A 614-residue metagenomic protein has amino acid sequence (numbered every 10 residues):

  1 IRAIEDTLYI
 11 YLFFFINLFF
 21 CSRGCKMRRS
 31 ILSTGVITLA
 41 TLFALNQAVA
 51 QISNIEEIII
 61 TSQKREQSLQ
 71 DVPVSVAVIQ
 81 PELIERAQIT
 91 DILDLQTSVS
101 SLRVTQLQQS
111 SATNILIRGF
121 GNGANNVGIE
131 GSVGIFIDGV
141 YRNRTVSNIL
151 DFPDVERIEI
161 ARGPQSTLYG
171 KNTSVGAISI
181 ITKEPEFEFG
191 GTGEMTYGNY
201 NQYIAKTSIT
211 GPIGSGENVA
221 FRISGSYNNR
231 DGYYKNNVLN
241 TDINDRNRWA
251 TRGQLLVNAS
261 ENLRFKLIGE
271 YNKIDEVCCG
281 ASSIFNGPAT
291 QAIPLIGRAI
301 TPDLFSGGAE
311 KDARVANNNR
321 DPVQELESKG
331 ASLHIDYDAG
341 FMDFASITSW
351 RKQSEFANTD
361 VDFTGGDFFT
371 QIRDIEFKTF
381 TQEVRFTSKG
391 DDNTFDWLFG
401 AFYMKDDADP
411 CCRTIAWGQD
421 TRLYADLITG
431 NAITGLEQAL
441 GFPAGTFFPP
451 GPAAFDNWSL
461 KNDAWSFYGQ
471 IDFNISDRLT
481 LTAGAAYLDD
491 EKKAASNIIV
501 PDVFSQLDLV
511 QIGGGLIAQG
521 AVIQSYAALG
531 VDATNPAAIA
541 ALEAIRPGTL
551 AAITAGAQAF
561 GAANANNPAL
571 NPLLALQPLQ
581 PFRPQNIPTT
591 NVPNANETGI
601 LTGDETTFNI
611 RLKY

Functional and structural regions predicted by a protein language model:
I1-A87, L93-V99, E261-N262, A331 (+1 more regions): N-terminal Sec signal peptide and the immediately downstream disordered periplasmic leader that contains the TonB box
I55-E188: Acidic, small-polar-rich N-terminal luminal/periplasmic segments of exported/outer-membrane proteins
R65-Q67, T113, N122, G198-Y200 (+9 more regions): Structural signature of outer-membrane beta-barrel domains
V78, R86-T90, Y200, I243 (+1 more regions): Soluble non-cytosolic domains of exported or imported proteins
T113, E130-S132, R144, P153-E156 (+8 more regions): Outer-membrane beta-barrel translocator/receptor signature
T145, R248-A250, L256-A259, I268-E270 (+6 more regions): Outer-membrane beta-barrel transmembrane strands
F187-E188, T196, P212-R320, K352-D367 (+3 more regions): Periplasmic-side early beta-strands and strand-to-turn transitions of outer-membrane beta-barrels
Y234-D242, C279-A316, D362-T370, R413-F455 (+1 more regions): Solvent-exposed loop segments that connect transmembrane elements
